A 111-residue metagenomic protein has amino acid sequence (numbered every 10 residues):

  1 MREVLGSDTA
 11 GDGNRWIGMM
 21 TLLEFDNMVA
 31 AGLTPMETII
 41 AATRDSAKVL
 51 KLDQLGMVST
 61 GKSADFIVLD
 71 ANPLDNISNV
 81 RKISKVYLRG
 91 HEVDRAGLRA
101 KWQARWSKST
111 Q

Functional and structural regions predicted by a protein language model:
M1-N72: His/Asp/Glu-enriched, well-ordered alpha-helical/loop segment that forms or immediately abuts the divalent-metal
A42-R44, T60-A104: C-terminal cap of metal-dependent C-N hydrolases
W106-Q111: Surface-exposed acidic, glycine/proline-enriched linker/cap segments that occur as 15-30-residue helix-coil
